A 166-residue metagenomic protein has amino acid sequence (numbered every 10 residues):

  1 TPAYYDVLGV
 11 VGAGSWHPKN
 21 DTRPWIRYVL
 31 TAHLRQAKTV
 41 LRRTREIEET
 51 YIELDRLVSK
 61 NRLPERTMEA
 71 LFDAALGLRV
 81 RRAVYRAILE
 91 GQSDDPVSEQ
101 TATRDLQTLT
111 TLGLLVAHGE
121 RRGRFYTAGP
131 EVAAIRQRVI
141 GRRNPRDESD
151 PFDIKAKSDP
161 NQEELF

Functional and structural regions predicted by a protein language model:
T1-R43: Phosphate/pyrophosphate-binding active-site loops
A3, N20-Y28, R62-E69, V80 (+1 more regions): Generic recognition of stable, solvent-exposed alpha-helical segments in well-folded globular domains
T44-L76: Short alpha-helical segments that sit at the start of domains
L76-E90: Short acidic, hydrophobic short linear motifs in intrinsically disordered regions
P96-T110: Short amphipathic alpha-helical interaction segments
T108-E120: A short, conserved structural fragment
A117-R143: Short, cationic-aromatic polyanion-contact patches
I140-F166: Amphipathic alpha-helical dimerization/coiled-coil segments that flank or bridge DNA-binding/regulatory modules
